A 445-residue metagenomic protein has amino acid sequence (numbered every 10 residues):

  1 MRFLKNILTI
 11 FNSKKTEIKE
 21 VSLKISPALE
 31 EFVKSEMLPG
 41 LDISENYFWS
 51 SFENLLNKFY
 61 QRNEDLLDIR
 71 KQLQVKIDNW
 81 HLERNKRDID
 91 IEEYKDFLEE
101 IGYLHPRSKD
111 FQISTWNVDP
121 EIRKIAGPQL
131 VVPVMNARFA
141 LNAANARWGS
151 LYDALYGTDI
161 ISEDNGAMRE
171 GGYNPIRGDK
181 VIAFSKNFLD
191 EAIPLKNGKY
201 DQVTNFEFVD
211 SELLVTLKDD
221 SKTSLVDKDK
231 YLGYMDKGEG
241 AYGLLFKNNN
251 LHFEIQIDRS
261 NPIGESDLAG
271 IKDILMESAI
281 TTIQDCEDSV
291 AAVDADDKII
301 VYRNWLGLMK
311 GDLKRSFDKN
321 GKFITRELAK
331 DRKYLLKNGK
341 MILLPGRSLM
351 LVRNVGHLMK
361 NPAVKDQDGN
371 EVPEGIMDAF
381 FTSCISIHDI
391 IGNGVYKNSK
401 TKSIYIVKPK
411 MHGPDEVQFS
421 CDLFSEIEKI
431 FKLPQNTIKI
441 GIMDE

Functional and structural regions predicted by a protein language model:
F3-L4, K24: Non-catalytic accessory regions used for complex assembly or targeting
K5, T9-I10: Short, positively charged and aromatic/hydrophobic N-terminal segments
F11-D88, E93-H105: N-terminal-proximal low-complexity accessory segments that begin disordered and transition into the first
F48, I77, I406, I442-E445: Conserved, mostly hydrophobic/aromatic
E93-D96, E100-F419, S425-P434, K439: Catalytic alpha/beta active-site cores
